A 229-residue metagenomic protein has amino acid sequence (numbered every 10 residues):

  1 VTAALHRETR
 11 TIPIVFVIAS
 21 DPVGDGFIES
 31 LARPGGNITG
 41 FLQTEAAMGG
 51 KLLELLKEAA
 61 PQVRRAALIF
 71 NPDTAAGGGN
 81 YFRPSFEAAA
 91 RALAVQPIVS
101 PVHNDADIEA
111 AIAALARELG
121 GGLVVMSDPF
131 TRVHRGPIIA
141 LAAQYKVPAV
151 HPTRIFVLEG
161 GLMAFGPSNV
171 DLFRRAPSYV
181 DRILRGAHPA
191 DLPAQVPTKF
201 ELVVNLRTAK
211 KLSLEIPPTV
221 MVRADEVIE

Functional and structural regions predicted by a protein language model:
V1-E229: Short hydrophobic alpha-helices and adjacent helix-cap/hinge residues
